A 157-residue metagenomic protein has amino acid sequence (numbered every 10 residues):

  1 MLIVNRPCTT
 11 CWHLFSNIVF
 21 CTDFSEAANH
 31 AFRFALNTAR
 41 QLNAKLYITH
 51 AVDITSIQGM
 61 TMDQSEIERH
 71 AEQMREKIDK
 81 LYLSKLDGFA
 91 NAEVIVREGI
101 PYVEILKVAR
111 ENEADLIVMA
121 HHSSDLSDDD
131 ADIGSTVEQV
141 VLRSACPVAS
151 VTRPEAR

Functional and structural regions predicted by a protein language model:
M1-C11, K107-R157: Gly/Ser-rich helix-loop-strand patches that form or flank binding pockets for ribonucleotide-derived cofactors
C11-M62, R143: Small/aliphatic-rich secondary-structure junction motif
F20, Q64-I67, N112, S135-V137: Short, hinge-like loop/turn segments at secondary-structure boundaries
L36, L83, E138-Q139: Active-site phosphate/pyrophosphate- and oxyanion-stabilizing loops and adjacent acidic/basic residues in soluble
S65-E76: A short acidic, glycine-rich active-site loop that binds or catalyzes chemistry on phosphate/adenosine moieties
S84-F89: Short helix-capping segments at alpha-helix termini
N91-V94: Rossmann-fold cofactor-recognition segment
V96-E104: Charged docking surfaces used in two-component/phosphorelay signaling
